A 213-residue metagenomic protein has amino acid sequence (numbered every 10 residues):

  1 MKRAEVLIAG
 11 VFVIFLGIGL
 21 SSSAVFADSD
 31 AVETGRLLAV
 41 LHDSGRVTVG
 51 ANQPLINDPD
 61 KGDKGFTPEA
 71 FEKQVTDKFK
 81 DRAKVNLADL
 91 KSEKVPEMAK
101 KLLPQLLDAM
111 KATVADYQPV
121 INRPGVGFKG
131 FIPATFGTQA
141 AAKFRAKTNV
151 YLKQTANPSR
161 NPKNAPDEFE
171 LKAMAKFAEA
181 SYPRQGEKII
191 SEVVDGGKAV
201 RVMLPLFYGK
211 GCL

Functional and structural regions predicted by a protein language model:
M1-K2, G17-S21: Short intrinsically disordered, low-complexity coil segments enriched in acidic
M1-V11: Bacterial N-terminal signal peptides that target proteins for export
A9-G19: Bacterial N-terminal signal peptides
A24-F207: Extracytoplasmic c-type cytochrome modules immediately beyond a signal peptide or single-pass transmembrane anchor
C212-L213: Detector for the c-type heme attachment site
